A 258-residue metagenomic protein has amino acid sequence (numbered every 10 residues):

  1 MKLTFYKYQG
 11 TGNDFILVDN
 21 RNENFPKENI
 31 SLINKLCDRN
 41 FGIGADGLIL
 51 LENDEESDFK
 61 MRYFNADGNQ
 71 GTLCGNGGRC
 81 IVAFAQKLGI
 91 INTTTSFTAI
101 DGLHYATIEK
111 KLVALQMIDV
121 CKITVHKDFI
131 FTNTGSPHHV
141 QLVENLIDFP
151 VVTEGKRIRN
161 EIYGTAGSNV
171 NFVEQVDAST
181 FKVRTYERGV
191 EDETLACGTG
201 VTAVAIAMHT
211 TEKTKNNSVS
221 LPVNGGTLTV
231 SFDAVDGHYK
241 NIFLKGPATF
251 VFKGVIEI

Functional and structural regions predicted by a protein language model:
M1-E109, V140-I258: A glycine-rich beta-to-alpha transition motif near the start of alpha/beta enzyme domains, typified by
L112: Glycine-rich, mobile lid/loop segments that gate access to catalytic sites or pores
L115-D128, T153-I158: Active-site glycine-rich loop that binds ribose-phosphate moieties when present
V125-I130, K253-V255: Extended Gly/Ser/Thr-rich low-complexity repeat segments, especially those forming or decorating extracellular
I130-F131, P150: Conserved beta-alpha junction segments in alpha/beta enzyme cores
